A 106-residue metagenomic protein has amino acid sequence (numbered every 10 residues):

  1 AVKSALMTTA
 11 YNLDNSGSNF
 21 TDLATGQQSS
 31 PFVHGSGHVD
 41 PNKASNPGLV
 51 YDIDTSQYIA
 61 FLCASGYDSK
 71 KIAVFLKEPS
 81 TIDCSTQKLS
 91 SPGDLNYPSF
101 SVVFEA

Functional and structural regions predicted by a protein language model:
A1-A106: Loop-rich non-cytosolic ectodomains and luminal regions
